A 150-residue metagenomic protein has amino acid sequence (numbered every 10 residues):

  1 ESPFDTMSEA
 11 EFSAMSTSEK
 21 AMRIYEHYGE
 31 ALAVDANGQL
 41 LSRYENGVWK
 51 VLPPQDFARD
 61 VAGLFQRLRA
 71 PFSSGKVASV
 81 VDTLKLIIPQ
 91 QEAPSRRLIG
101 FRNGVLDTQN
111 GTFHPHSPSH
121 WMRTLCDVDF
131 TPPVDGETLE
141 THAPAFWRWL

Functional and structural regions predicted by a protein language model:
E1-E140: Intein modules and their embedded homing endonuclease domains
P144-L150: Glycine- and acidic
